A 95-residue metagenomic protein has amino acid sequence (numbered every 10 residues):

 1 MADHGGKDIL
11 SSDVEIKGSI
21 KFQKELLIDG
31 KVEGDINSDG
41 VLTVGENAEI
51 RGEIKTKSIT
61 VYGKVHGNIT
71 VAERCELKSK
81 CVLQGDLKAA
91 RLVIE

Functional and structural regions predicted by a protein language model:
M1-G5: Short, charged, intrinsically disordered terminal tails
K7, D13, S19, E25 (+12 more regions): Detector for repetitive beta-architecture
